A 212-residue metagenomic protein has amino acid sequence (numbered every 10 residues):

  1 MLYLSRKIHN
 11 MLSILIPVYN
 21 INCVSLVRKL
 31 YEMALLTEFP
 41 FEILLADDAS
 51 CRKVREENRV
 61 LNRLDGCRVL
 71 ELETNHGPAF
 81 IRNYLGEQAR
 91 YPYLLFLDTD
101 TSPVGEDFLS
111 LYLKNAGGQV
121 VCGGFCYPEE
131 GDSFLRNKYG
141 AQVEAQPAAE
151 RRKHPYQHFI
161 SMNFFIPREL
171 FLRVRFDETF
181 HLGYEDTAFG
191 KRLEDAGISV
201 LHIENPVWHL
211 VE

Functional and structural regions predicted by a protein language model:
M1-E32: N-proximal low-complexity "stem/linker" segments adjacent to membrane-targeting elements
L30-E71: Acidic donor-binding segment of Leloir-type glycosyltransferases
L72-A89: Glycine-rich, basic loop-to-helix element that forms the pyrophosphate-binding segment of sugar-nucleotide handling
L94: Short aromatic/hydrophobic "clamp" motif used to bind/position activated sugar donors
E106-R136: Conserved donor NDP-sugar-binding/catalytic core segment of glycosyltransferases
P147-I166, H181-L182: A recurrent flexible, glycine/aromatic-enriched loop bordering the glycosyltransferase active site that acts as
L182-F189: Acidic donor-binding loop at a coil-to-helix junction in glycosyltransferase catalytic cores that engages
A196, I203-E212: Active-site donor/metal-binding and catalytic loop motifs of nucleotide-sugar-dependent glycosylation enzymes
